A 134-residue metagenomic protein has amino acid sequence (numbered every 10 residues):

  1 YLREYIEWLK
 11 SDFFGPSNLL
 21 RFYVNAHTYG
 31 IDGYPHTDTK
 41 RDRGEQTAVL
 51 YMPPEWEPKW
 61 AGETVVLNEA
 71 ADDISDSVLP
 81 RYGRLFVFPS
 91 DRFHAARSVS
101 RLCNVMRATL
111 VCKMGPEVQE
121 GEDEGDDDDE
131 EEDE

Functional and structural regions predicted by a protein language model:
Y1-L85, D91-E134: Fe(II)/2-oxoglutarate oxygenase catalytic core
